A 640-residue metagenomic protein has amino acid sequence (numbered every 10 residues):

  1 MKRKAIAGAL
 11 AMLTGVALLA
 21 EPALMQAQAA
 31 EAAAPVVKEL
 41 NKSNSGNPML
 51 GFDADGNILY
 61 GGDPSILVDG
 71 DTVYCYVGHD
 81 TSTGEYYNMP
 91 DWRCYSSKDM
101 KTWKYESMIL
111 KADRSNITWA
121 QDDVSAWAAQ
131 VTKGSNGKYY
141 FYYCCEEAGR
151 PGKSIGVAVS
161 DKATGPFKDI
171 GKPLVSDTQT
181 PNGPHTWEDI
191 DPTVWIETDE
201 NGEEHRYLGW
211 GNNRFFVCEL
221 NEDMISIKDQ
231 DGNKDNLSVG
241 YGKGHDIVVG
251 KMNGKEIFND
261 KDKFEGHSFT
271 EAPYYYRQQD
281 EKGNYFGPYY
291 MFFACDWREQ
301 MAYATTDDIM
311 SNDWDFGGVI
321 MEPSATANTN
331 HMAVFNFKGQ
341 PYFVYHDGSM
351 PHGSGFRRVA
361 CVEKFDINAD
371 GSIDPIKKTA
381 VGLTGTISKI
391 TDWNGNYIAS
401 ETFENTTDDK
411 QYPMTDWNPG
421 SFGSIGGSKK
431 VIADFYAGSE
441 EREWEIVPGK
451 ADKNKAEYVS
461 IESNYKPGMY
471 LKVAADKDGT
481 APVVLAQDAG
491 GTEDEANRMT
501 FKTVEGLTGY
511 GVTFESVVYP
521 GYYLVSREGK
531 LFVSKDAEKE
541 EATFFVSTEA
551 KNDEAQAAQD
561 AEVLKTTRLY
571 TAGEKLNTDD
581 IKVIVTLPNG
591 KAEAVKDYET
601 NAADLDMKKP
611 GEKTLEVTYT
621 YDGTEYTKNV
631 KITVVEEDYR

Functional and structural regions predicted by a protein language model:
R3-A23: Sec-dependent N-terminal signal peptides of Gram-positive bacterial secreted proteins and lipoproteins
L19-A33: Sec-dependent signal peptide cleavage junction
A33-A126, T132-I190, I196-E265, Q279-A325 (+4 more regions): Beta-rich carbohydrate-recognition and catalytic domains
I387-A555: Lectin-like carbohydrate-binding module/patch detector with strong preference for beta-trefoil
A557-K591: Solvent-exposed, low-complexity, repeat-rich "mucin-like" stalks and linkers
K591-Y626: Serine/threonine-rich, repeat-prone extracellular segments and beta-strand-based repeat modules of secreted/surface
I632-E636: Interdomain boundary/hinge segments at the C-termini of tandem beta-sandwich modules
